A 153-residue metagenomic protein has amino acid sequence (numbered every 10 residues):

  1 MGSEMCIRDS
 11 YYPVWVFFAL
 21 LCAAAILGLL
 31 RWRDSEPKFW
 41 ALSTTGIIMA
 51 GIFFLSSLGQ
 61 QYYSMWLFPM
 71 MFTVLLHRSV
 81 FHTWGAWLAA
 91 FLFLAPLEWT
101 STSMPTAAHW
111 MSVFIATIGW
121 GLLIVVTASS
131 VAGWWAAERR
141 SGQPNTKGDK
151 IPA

Functional and structural regions predicted by a protein language model:
M1-E4, R8-L55: Aromatic/glycine/proline-enriched transmembrane-helix motif characteristic of membrane-embedded glycan-assembly enzymes
M1-G2, M70-F72, R78: Generic hydrophobic/packing signal
S10, L75-A153: Aromatic-enriched
W15-E36, M65-T73, V125-A136: Hydrophobic, aromatic-rich transmembrane alpha-helices and their immediate juxtamembrane boundary segments
W40-T44, I48, S64, G85-A89: Alpha-helical transmembrane segments of integral membrane proteins
L55-W66: Membrane-interface catalytic loops of GT-C/OST-like multi-pass glycosylation enzymes that act
